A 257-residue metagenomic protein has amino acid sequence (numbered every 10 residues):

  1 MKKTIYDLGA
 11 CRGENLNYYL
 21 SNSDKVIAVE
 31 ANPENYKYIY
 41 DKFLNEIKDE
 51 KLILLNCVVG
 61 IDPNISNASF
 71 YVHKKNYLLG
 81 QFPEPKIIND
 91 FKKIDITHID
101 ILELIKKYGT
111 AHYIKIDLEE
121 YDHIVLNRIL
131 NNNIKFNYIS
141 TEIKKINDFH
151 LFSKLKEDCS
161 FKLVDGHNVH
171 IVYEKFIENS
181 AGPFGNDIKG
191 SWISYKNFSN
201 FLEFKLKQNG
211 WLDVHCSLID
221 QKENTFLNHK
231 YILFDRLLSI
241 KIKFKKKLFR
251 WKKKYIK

Functional and structural regions predicted by a protein language model:
M1-K257: Phosphate/nucleotide-binding beta-alpha loop and adjacent structural elements of enzyme active sites
